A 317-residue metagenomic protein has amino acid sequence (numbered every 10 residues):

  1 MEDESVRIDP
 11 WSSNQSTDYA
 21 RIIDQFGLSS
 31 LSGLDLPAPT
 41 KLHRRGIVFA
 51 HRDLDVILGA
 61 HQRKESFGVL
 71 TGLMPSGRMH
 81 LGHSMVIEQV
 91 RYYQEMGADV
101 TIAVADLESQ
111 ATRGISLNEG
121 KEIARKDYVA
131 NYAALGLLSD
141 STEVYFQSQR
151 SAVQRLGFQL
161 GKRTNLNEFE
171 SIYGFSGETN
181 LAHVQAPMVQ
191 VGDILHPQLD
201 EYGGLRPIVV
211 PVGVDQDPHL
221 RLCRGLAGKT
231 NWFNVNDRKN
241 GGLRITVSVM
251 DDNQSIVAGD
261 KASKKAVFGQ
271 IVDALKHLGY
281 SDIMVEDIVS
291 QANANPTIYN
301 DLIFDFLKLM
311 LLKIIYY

Functional and structural regions predicted by a protein language model:
M1-E2, I22-T40, Q62-M79, I123-L137 (+1 more regions): Charged, low-complexity, helix/coiled-coil-prone segments
M1-L73, R224-G241, I245-Y317: Non-catalytic terminal extensions that flank enzyme cores
A20-L34, V100-V104, G192-L199: Short, compositionally biased low-complexity segments
A38-S109, V210-V214: N-terminal catalytic cores of NTP/NDP-binding nucleotidyl/phosphoryl-transfer enzymes
S76-R78, S109-T112, A152-Q154, P218-H219: Flexible loop/turn segments at secondary-structure boundaries
E88, Y92-Q94, A98-G136: Active-site rim/loop-helix segments in enzyme catalytic domains that contact anionic ligands
L117-G259, G269-V272: Divalent-metal (Mg2+/Mn2+/Ca2+)-assisted nucleotide/phosphate chemistry catalytic cores
